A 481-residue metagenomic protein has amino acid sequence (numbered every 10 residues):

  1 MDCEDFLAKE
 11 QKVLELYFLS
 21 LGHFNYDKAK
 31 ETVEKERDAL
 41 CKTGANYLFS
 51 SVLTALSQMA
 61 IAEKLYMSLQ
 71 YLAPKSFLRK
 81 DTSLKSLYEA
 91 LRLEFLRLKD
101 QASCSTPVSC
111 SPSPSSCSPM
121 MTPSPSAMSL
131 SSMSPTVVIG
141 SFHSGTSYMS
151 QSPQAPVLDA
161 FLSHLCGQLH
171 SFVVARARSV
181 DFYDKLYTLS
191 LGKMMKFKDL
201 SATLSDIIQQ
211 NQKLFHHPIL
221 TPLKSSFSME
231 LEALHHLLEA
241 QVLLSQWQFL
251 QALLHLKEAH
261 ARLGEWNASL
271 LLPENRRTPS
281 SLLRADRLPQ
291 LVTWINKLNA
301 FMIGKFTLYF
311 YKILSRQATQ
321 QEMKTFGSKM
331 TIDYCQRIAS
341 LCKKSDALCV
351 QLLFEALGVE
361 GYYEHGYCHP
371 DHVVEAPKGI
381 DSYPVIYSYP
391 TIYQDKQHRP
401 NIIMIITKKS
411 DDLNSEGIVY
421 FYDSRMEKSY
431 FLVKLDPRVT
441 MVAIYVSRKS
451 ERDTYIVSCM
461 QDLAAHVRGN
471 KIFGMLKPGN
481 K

Functional and structural regions predicted by a protein language model:
M1-K481: Intrinsically disordered, Ser/Thr-rich regulatory regions of eukaryotic membrane-trafficking proteins
